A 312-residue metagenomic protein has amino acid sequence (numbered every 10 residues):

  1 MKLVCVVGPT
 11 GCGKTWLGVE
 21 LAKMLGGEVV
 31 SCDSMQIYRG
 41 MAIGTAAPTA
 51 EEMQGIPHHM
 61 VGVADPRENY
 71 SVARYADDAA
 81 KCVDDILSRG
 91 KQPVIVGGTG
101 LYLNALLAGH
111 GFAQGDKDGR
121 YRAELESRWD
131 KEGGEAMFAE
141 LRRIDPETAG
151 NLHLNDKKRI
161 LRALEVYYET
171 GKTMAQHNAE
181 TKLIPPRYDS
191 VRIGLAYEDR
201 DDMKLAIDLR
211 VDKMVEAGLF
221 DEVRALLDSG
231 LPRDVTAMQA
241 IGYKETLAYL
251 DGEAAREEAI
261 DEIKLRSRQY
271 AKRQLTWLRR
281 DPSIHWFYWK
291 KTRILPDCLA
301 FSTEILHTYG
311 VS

Functional and structural regions predicted by a protein language model:
M1-S312: Phosphate/pyrophosphate-binding catalytic cores of soluble transferases and nucleic-acid-acting enzymes
